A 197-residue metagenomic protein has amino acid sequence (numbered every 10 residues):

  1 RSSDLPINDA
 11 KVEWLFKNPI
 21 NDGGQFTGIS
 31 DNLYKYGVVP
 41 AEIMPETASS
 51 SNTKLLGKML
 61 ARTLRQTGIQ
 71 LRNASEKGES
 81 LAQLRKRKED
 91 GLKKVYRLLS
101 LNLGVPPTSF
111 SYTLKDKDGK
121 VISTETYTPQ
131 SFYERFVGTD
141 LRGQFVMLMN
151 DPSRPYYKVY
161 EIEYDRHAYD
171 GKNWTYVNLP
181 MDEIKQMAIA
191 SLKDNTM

Functional and structural regions predicted by a protein language model:
K11-K17: Flexible glycine/proline-enriched surface loops and loop-helix/loop-strand junctions
E13, Y34-G68: Surface-exposed loop and adjacent secondary-structure segments within mature catalytic domains
N18-D22: N-terminal targeting/trafficking signals and adjacent low-complexity tails
Q25-Y34, G91, V95, I184: Stable alpha-helical elements in mature extracytoplasmic
T27, K35-Y36, T175-L179: Non-catalytic membrane-recruitment/adaptor modules and adjacent regulatory linkers in eukaryotic signaling/cytoskeletal
A41, N195-T196: Loop/turn elements at helix/coil->beta-strand transitions in domains of secreted/extracellular proteins
R65-H167, N173-L179, S191-D194: Aromatic-residue-lined binding/catalytic grooves and analogous aromatic/hydrophobic interfacial grooves in multimeric
